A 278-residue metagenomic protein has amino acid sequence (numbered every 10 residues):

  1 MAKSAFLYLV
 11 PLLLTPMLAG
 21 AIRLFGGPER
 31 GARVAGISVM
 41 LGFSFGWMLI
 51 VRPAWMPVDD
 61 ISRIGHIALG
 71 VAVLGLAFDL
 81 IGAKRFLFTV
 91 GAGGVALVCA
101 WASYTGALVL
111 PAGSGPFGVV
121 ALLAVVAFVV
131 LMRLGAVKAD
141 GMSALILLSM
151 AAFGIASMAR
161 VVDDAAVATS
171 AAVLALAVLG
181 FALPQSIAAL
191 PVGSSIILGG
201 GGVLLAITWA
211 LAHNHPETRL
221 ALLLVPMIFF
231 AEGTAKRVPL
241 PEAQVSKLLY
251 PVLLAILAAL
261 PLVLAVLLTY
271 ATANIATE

Functional and structural regions predicted by a protein language model:
M1-G106: An N-terminal, globular interaction/scaffold subdomain
M1-L12, A165-V173, F181-E278: C-terminal transmembrane helix-loop-helix hairpin of multi-pass membrane proteins
M1-L14, P53-G70, A107-L123, D163-A175 (+1 more regions): Structural signature of hydrophobic alpha-helical transmembrane segments
L9-A21, H66-L80, G93-V98, V119-L131 (+3 more regions): Hydrophobic cores of alpha-helical transmembrane segments in multi-pass inner/ER membrane proteins, independent
G26, R52, G82, G106 (+3 more regions): Short, flexible coil/linker elements and helix-boundary hinge sites characteristic of intrinsically disordered
E29-L41, G82-C99, A112-L122, F128-L205 (+1 more regions): Cytoplasm-facing juxtamembrane segments at the starts of transmembrane helices in multi-pass membrane proteins
M48-W55, W101-L110, S157-D163, L211-A212 (+2 more regions): Juxtamembrane "helix-exit" motif on the non-cytosolic side of transmembrane helices
